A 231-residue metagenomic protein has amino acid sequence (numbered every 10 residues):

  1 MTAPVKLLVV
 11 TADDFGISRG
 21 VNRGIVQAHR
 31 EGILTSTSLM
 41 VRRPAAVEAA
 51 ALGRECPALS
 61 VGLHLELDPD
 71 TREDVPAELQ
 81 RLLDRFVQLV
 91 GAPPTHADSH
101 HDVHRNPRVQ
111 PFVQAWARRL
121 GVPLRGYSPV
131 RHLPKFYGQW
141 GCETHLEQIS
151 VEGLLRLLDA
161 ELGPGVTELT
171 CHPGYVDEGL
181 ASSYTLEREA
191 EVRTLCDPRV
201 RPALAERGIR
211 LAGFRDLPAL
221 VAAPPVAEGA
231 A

Functional and structural regions predicted by a protein language model:
T2, I25-E31, A46-G62, D84-V90 (+1 more regions): Acidic (Asp/Glu)-rich catalytic clusters
T2-R19: Boundary/entry segment of secreted carbohydrate-active catalytic domains
L7-V9, L34-S38, A58-H64, P94-H96 (+3 more regions): Structural preference for beta-strand elements that scaffold enzyme active sites
D13-F15, M40-R42, H64-D70, H100-D102 (+4 more regions): Active-site beta-loop-alpha junctions enriched in small/polar residues
R19-A45: A short alpha/beta connector and helix-capping loop motif
P69-R85: Glycine/small-residue-rich loop that forms an oxyanion/phosphate-binding "nest" at active or ligand-binding sites
R85-L162: Catalytic domains of cell-wall/extracellular-matrix polysaccharide-remodeling enzymes, centered on de-N-acetylation
S182-A231: C-terminal domain-boundary segment and adjacent tail
